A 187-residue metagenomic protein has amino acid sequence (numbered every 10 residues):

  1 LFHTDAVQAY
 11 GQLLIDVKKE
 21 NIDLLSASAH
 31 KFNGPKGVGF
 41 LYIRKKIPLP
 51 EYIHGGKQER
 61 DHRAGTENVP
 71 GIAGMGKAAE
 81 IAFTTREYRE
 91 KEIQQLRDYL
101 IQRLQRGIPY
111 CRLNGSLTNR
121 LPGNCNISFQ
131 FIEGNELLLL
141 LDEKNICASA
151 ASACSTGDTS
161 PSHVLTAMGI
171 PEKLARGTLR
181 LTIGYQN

Functional and structural regions predicted by a protein language model:
L1-N187: Pyridoxal 5′-phosphate
